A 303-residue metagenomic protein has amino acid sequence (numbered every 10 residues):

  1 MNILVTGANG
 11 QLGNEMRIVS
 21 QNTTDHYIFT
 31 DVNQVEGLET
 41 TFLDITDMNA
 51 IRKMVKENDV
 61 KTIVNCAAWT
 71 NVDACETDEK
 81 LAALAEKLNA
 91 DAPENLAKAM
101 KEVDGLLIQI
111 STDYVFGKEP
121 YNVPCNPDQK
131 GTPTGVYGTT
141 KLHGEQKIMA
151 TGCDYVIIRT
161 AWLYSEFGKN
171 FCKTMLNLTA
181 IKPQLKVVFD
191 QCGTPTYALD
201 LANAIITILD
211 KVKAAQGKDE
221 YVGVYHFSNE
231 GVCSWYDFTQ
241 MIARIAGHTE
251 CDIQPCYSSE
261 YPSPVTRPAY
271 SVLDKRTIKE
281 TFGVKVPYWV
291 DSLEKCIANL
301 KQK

Functional and structural regions predicted by a protein language model:
I3-N22: N-terminal Rossmann NAD(P)H-binding glycine-rich loop of SDR-like oxidoreductase domains
T6, T30, C66-A67, L107-D113 (+1 more regions): SDR active-site strand-loop-helix element
N33-D47: Rossmann-fold cofactor-recognition segment
I45-L88: NAD(P)H-binding glycine-rich loop region in Rossmannoid oxidoreductase-like domains and their noncatalytic homologs
K80-N95, V115-I158, W162-L163: Catalytic helix-loop patch of NAD(P)-dependent Rossmann-fold dehydrogenases
Q146-G193, L199-T207: NAD(P)-dependent short-chain dehydrogenase/reductase
A204, K211-S263: Mid/C-terminal beta-alpha module of Rossmann-like enzyme folds, strongest in SDR-family dehydrogenases/epimerases
V224, S234-Y236, Q240, Y257-C296 (+1 more regions): Conserved C-terminal active-site "lid" loop/helix of NAD(P)H-dependent oxidoreductases that clamps the redox cofactor
